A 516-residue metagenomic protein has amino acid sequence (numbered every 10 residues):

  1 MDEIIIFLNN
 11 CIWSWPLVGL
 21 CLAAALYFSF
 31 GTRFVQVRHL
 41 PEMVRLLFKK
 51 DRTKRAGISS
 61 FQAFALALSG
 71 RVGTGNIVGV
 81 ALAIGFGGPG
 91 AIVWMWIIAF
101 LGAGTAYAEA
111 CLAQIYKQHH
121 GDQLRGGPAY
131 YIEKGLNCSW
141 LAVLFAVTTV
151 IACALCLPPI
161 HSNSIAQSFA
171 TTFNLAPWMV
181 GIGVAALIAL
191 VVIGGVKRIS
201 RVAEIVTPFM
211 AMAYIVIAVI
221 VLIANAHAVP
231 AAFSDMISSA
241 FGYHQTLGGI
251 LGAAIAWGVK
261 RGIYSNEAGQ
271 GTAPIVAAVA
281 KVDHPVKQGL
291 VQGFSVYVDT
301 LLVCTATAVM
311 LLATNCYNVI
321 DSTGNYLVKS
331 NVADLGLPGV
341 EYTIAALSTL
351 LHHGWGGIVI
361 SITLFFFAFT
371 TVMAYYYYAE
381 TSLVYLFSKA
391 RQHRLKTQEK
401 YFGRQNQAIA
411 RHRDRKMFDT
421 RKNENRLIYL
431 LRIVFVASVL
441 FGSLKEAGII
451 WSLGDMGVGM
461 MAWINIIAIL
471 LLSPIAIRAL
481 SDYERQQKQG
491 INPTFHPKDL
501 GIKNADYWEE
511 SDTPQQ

Functional and structural regions predicted by a protein language model:
M1-T74, I84-G90, G102, R394-T397 (+3 more regions): N-terminal alpha-helical transmembrane segments of multi-pass membrane transport and channel/translocase proteins
L17, G31-Q36, G75-V80, P89 (+7 more regions): Transmembrane helix-loop junctions in multi-pass membrane proteins
L20-V44, N163-F169, A176-V184, I188-N225 (+2 more regions): Membrane-interface loop-to-helix entry segments
A24-S29, I98-D122, P128-N163, Q167-V192 (+3 more regions): Helix-loop-helix module between adjacent transmembrane segments
F34-S60, L82-I84, G88-I92, G104-L136 (+5 more regions): Flexible loop linkers connecting adjacent transmembrane helices in multi-pass alpha-helical membrane transporters
K54-F86, L112-I115, G121-A129, E133 (+1 more regions): Alpha-helical membrane segments and immediately flanking helix-loop junctions that form or couple to the substrate/ion
L101-E109, I182-V196, T207-H227, K260-I263 (+2 more regions): Selective recognition of specific alpha-helical transmembrane segments in multi-pass small-molecule
Y107-I115, G121, V219-D235, G249 (+3 more regions): Extracellular/periplasmic helix-exit of transmembrane alpha-helices
